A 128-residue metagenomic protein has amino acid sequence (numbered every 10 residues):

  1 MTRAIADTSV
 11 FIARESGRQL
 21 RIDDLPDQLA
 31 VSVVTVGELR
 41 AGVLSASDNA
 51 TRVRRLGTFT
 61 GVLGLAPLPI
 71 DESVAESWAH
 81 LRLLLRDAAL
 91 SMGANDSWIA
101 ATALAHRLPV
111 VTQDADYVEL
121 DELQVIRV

Functional and structural regions predicted by a protein language model:
M1-S32, V43-T58: Short, well-structured N-terminal submotif of metal-dependent ribonuclease cores
D7, S32, S91-G93, D114: Histidine- and aromatic-rich ligand-binding microenvironments
E15-S16, V43, R82, D121-Q124: Short, flexible helix/strand-to-coil boundary loops that buttress conserved ligand/catalytic motifs in alpha/beta
L65-V111: Active-site neighborhoods of divalent-metal-dependent phosphate/nucleic-acid chemistry enzymes
A100, L104-V128: Acidic, PIN/NYN-like endoribonuclease modules and their adjacent C-terminal/linker elements
